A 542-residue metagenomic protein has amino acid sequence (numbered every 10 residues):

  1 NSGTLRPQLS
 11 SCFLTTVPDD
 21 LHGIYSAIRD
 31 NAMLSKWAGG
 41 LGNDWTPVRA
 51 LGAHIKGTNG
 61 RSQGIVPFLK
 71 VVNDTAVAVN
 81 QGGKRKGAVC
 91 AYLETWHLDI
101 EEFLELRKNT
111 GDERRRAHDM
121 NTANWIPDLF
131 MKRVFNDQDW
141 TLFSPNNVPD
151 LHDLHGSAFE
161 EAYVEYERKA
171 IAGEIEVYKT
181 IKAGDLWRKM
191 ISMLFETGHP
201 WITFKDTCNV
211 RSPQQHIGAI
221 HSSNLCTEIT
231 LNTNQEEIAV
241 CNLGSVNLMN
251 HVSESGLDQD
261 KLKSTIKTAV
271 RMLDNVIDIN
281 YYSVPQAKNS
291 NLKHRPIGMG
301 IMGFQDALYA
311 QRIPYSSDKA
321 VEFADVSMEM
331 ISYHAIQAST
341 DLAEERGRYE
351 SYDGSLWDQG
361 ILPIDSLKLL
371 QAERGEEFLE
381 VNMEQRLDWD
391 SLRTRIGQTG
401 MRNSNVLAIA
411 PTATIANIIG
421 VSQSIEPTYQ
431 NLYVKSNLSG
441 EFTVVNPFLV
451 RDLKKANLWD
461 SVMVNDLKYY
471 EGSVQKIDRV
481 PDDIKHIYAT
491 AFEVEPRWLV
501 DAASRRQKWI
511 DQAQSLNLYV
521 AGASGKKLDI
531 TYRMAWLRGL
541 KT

Functional and structural regions predicted by a protein language model:
N1, T265-K288, L292, P314-T412 (+3 more regions): Internal maturation/activation junctions in enzymes
N1-G57, R61, I65-F68, V79-G82 (+5 more regions): Function-dense linear segments that define catalytic or interfacial modules in macromolecule-processing proteins
S2-G3, W45-L51, A91-D99, W125-P127 (+8 more regions): A glycine-rich phosphate-binding loop feature that marks nucleotide/adenosyl-phosphate handling sites
T15, D44-V48, L93-W96, F103 (+13 more regions): Generic beta-strand/beta-sheet core signal
D20-G23, M33-L41, Q63, A78-G87 (+12 more regions): Secondary-structure transition/capping motifs at alpha-helix termini and the adjoining loop/turn into the next element
S62-K70, A78-K84, C90-G184, S192 (+2 more regions): Conserved catalytic alpha/beta cores of large enzymes that bind or transform nucleotide phosphates and polynucleotides
I126-F130, F135, N146-D150, H155-F159 (+14 more regions): Terminal amphipathic helices with adjacent charged low-complexity linkers/tails
T230-N232, L273-D278, R348, N382-R386 (+1 more regions): Catalytic alpha/beta core of large soluble enzyme barrels
